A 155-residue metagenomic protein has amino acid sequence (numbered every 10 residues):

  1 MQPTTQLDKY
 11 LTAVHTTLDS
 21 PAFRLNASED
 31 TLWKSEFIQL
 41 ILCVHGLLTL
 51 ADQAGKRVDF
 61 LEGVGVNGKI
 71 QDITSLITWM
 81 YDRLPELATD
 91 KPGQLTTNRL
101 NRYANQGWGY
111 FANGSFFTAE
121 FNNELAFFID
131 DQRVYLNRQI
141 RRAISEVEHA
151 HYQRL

Functional and structural regions predicted by a protein language model:
M1-K34, F60-L155: Acidic, Ser/Thr/Gly/Pro-rich intrinsically disordered interaction regions
L32-A54, T78, D82-P85: Short, hydrophobic, well-ordered secondary-structure elements
